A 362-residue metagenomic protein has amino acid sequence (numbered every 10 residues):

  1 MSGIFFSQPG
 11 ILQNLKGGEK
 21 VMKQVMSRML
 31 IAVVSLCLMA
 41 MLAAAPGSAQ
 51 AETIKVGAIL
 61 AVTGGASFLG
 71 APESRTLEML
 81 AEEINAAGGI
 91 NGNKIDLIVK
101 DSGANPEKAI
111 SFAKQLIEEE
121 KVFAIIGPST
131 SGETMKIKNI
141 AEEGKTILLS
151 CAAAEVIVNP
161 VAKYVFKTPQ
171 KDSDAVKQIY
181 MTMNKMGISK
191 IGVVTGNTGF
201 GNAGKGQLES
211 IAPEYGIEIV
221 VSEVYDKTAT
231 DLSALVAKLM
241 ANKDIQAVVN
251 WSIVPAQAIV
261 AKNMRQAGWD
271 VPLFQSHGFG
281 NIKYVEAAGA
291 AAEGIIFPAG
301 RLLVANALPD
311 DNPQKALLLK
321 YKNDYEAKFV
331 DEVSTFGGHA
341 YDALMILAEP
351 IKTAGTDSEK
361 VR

Functional and structural regions predicted by a protein language model:
M1-K55, A86: Short, low-complexity disordered leader/linker segments with a strong preference for bacterial N-terminal type II
G57-E78, K100-E107, S129-T130, V194-N202 (+2 more regions): Extracytoplasmic "Venus flytrap"
A58, L116-S129, L149-C151, G192-T195 (+4 more regions): Periplasmic-binding protein-like
F68-R75, A87-V158, T168, Y225-L232 (+2 more regions): Beta-alpha junction/loop-to-helix N-cap segments that form part of ligand/metal-binding clefts
L69-A86, K108, L148, A175-Q178 (+2 more regions): Short, solvent-exposed amphipathic alpha-helices that sit in or adjacent to ligand/effector-binding or catalytic
S111, E155-I157, K163-G268, D311-N312 (+1 more regions): Extracellular/periplasmic Venus flytrap/periplasmic-binding protein
M264-Y341: Extracellular/periplasmic periplasmic-binding protein-like sensory domains
D324-G337, A348-R362: Segments of small-molecule ligand-sensing domains
